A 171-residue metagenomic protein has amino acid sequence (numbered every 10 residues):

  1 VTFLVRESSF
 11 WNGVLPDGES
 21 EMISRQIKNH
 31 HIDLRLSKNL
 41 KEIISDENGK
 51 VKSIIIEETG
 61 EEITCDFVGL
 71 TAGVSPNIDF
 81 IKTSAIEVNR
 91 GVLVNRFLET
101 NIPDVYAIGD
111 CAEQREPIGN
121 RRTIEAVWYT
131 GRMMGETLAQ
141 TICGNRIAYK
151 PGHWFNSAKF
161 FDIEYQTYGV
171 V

Functional and structural regions predicted by a protein language model:
V1-E42, V127, Y149-S157, E164: Rossmann-like dinucleotide-binding cores of NAD(P)H-dependent redox enzymes
F10, I43, I78, Q114 (+2 more regions): Flexible, glycine-rich phosphate/dinucleotide-binding loops and adjacent beta-alpha linkers at cofactor/substrate
K28, I32, I86, Q140-A148: Generic secondary-structure signature for well-ordered alpha-helical cores
E42-I43, L98: A structural signal for short hydrophobic beta-strand segments in well-ordered beta-sheet cores
D46-K52, G152-H153: A short, compositionally biased
K50-I55, E61-T137: FAD-site-proximal beta/loop scaffold in flavoenzymes
C111-V171: Mid-to-C-terminal Rossmann-like scaffold of FAD/NAD(P)H-dependent oxidoreductases
